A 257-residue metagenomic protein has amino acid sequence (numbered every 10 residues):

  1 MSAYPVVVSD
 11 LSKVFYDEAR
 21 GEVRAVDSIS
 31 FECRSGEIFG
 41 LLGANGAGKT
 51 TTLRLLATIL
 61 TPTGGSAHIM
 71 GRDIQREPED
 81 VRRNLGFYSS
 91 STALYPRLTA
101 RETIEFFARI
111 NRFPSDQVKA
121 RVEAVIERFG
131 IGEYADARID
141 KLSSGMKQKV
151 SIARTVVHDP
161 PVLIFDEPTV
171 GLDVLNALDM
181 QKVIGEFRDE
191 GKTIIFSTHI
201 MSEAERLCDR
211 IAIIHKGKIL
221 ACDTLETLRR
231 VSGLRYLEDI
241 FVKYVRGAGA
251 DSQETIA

Functional and structural regions predicted by a protein language model:
S2-P5, K13-S28, P78: A short, flexible loop at the N-terminus of ABC-type nucleotide-binding domains that lies
E105, R109, D116-Y134: Conserved ABC ATPase "signature" region
R138-L142: Conserved ABC ATPase signature
L163-D166: Catalytic Walker B motif of ABC-type/P-loop ATPase nucleotide-binding domains
L178-E190: Helical segment within the ABC ATPase nucleotide-binding domain
C222-D223: ABC ATPase "signature
